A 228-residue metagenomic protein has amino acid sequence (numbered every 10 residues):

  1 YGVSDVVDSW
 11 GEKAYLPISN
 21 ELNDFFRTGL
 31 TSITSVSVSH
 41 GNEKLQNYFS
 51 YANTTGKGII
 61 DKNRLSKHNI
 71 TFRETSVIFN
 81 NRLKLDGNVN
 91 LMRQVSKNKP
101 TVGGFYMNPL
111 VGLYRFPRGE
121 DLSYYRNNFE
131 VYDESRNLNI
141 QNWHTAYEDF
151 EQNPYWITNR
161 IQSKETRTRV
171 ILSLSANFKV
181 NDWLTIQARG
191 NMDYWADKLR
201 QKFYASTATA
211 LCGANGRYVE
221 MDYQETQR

Functional and structural regions predicted by a protein language model:
Y1-S19, I59-N63, N69-I171, Q187-R228: Surface-exposed loop/interface segments of Gram-negative outer-membrane beta-barrel transport/assembly proteins
D8-S9, D24-G29, S35-N42: Outer-membrane beta-barrel initiation region
S19, K44-Y51: Transmembrane beta-strand segments of Gram-negative outer membrane beta-barrel proteins
L30-S32, Q227-R228: Short Pro-Gly-centered flexible turn/kink motifs
T31, N42-E43, I78-N81, K179-N181: Outer-membrane beta-barrel channels and translocator barrels
S35-S39, S50, R73-T75, S173-S175 (+1 more regions): Outer-membrane beta-barrel architecture
Y51-K57: Transmembrane beta-strand segments that form the barrel wall of outer-membrane beta-barrel proteins
